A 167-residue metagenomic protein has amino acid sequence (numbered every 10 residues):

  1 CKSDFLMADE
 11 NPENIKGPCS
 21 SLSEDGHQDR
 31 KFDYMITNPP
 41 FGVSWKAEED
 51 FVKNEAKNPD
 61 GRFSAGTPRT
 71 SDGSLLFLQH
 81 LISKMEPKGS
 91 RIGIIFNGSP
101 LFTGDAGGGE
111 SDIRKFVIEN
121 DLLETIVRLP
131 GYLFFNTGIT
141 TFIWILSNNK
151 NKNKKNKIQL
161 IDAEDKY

Functional and structural regions predicted by a protein language model:
K2-R30: S-adenosyl-L-methionine
D29-Y167: A conserved structural/catalytic subdomain of Rossmann-like adenosyl-cofactor enzymes
